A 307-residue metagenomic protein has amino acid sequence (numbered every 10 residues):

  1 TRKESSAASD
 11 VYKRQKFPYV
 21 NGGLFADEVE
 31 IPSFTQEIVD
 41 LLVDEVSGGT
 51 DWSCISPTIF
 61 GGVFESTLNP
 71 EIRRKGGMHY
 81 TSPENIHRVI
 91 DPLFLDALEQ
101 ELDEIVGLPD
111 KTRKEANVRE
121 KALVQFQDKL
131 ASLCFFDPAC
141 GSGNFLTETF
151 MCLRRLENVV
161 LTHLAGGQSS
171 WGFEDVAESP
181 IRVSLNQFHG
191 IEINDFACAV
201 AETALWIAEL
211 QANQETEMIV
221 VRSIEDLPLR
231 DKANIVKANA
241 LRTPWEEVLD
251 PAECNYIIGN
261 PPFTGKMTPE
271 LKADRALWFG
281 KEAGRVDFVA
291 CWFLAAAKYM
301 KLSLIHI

Functional and structural regions predicted by a protein language model:
T1-A8, Y12, I305-H306: Single conserved hydrophobic/aromatic residue that forms the stacking wall/gate of nucleotide- or nucleobase-binding
S5-S9, N21-L42, G143, V236-L241 (+1 more regions): Charged, low-complexity, helix/coiled-coil-prone segments
S6, T58, G62-E65, F196 (+2 more regions): P-loop NTPase catalytic cores that bind/hydrolyze ATP
K13-V124: Class I S-adenosyl-L-methionine
I72-L304: SAM-dependent methyltransferase catalytic region
